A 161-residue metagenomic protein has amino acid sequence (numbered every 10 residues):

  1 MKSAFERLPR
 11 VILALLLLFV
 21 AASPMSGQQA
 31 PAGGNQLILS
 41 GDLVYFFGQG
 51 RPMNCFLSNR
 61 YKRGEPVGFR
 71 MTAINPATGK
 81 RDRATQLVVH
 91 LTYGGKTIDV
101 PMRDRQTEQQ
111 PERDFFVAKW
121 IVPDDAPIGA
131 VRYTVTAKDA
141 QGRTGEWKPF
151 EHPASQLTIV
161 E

Functional and structural regions predicted by a protein language model:
K2-I12: Bacterial N-terminal signal peptides that target proteins for export
V11-A22: Bacterial N-terminal signal peptides
Q28-G68, A73-I74, I159-E161: Short, compositionally biased P/S/T/A/G/V-rich stretches that sit at domain boundaries
I74-P101: Short flexible loop/turn segments that cap and initiate beta-strands
A77, A140-G145: Short, solvent-exposed loop/turn segments at the edges of extracellular beta-sandwich modules
T97-P111: Short, surface-exposed loop motifs enriched in S/T, G, D/E and P with embedded aromatic residues
E108-I121, P127: Aromatic sugar-binding surface patches on proteins that engage polysaccharides or sugar-phosphate polymers
R143-E161: Short beta-strand elements
